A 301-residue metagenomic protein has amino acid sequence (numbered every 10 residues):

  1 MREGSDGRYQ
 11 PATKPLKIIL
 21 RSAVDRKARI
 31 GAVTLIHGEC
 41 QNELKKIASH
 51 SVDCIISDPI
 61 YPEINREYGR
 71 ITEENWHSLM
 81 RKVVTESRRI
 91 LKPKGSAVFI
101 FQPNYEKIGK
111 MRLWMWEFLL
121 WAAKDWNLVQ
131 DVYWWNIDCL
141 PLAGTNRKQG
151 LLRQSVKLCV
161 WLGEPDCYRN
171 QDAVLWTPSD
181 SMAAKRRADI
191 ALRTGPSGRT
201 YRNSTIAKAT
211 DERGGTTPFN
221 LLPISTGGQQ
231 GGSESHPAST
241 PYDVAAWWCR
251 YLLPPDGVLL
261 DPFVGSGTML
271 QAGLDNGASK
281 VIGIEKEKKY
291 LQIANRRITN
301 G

Functional and structural regions predicted by a protein language model:
M1-I293: Core catalytic lobe of class I
L291, N295-G301: C-terminal helical cap(s) of enzyme catalytic domains, especially alpha/beta-barrels
